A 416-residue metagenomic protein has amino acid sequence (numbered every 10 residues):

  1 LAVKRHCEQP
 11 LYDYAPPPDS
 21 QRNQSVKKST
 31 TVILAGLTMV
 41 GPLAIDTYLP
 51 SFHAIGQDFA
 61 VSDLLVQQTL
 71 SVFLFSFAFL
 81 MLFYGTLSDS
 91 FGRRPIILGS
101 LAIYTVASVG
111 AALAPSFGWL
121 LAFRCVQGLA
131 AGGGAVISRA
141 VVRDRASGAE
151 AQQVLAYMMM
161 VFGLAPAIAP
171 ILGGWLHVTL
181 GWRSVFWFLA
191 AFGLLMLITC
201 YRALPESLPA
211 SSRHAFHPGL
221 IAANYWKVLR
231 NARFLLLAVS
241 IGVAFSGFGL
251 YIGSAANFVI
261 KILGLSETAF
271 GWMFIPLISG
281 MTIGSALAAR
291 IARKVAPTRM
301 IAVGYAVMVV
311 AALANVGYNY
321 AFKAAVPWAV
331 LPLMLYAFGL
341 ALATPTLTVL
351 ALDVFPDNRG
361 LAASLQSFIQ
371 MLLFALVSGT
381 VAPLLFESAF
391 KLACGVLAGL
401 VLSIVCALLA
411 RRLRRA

Functional and structural regions predicted by a protein language model:
S51-L80: Extracellular/periplasmic helix-loop-helix junction of adjacent transmembrane segments in MFS-like secondary
D58-A60, G92, L113-W119, A130 (+1 more regions): Helix-breaking motifs and short loop linkers at transmembrane-helix boundaries and internal kinks in secondary membrane
F79-G118: Conserved MFS/SLC helix-loop-helix module at the cytosolic interface between two early adjacent transmembrane helices
P95-V109, M300-N315: Structural signature of the two symmetry-related core transmembrane helices
I103, A107-G110, G118-V126, P327-L333: Paired small-residue
W119, G148, A156-R202: Helix-loop-helix hairpin linking two adjacent transmembrane segments in secondary transporters
F123-L164: Cytoplasmic helix-loop-helix junction between adjacent transmembrane helices in 12-TM secondary transporters
S207-L237: Juxtamembrane intracellular "pre-TM" segments in multi-pass secondary transporters
